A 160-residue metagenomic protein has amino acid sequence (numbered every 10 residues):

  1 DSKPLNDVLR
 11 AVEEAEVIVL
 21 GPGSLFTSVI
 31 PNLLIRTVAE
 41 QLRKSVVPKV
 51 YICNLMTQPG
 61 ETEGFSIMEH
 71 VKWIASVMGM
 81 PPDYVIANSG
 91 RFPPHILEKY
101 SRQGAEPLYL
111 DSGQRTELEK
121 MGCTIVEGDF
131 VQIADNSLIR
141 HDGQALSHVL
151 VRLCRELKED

Functional and structural regions predicted by a protein language model:
D1-A11, L33-L34, E69: Active-site glycine-rich loop that binds ribose-phosphate moieties when present
A15: An anion/phosphate-binding loop that grips the pyrophosphate of nucleotide cofactors and donors
I18, P48, T124: Residue-level detector of anion-binding/catalytic polar loops
V19-G21, V50-I52, I86: Structural motif
L25, V29-P81, F92, I96-K99: Conserved phosphate- and dinucleotide-binding cores of soluble alpha/beta proteins, encompassing both enzyme active
I67-D160: C-terminal functional extensions of proteins
